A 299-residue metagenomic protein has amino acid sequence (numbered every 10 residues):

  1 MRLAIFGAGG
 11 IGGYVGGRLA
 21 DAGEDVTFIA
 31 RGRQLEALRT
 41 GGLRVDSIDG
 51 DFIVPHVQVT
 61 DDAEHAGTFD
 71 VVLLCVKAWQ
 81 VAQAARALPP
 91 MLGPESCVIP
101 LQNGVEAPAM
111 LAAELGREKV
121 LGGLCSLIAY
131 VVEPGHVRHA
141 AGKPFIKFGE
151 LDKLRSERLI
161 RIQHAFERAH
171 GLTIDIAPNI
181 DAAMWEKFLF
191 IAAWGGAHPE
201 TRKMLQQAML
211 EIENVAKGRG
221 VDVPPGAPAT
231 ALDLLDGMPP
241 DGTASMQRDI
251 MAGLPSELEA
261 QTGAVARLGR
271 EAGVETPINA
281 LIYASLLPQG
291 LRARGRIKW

Functional and structural regions predicted by a protein language model:
M1-D51: NAD(P)+-binding Rossmann beta1-loop-alpha1 motif at the extreme N-terminus of oxidoreductases
F28, V59-T60, F148: Generic preference for hydrophobic
R33, W79-Q80, V105-E106, L154 (+1 more regions): Short alpha-helical
F52-H136: Rossmann-like NAD(P)(H) cofactor-binding subdomain of soluble oxidoreductases
P90-M91, A113-K119, G123, V132-G226: Internal alpha-helical scaffold of NAD(P)-dependent oxidoreductase catalytic cores
M204-W299: NAD(P)-dependent Rossmann-like dehydrogenase/reductase catalytic/cofactor-binding core
